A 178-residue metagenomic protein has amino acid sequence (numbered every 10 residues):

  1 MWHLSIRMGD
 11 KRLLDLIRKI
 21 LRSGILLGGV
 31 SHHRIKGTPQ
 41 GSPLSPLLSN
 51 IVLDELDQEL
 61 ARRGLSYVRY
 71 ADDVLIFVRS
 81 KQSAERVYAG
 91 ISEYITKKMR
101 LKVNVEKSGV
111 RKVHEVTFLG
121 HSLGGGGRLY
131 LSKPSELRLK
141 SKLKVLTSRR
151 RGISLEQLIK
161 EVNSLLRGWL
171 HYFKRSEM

Functional and structural regions predicted by a protein language model:
M1-M178: Non-catalytic terminal/accessory segments
